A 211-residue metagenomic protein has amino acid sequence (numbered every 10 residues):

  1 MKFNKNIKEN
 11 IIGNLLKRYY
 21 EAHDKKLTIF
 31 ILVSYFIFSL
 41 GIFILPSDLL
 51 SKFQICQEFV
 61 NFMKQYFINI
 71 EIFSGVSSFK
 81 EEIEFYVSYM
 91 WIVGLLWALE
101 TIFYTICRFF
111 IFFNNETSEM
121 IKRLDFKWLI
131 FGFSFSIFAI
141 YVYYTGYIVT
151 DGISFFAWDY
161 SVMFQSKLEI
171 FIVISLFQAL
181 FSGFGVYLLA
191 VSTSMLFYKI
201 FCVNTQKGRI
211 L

Functional and structural regions predicted by a protein language model:
M1-F112, I170: N-terminal first transmembrane alpha-helix
I7-L16, I102-K127, S194-I210: Cytoplasmic membrane-interface regions of multi-pass membrane proteins
I11, L27, Y89, S118-M120 (+1 more regions): Alpha-helical protein-protein interaction elements
N14-L15, Y86, I92, R123 (+2 more regions): Alpha-helical structural elements
E21-I31, I121-G132: Juxtamembrane interface helix immediately N-terminal to a transmembrane segment
F36, L40-L49, F53, L99 (+4 more regions): An almost-null, non-specific background feature that weakly reflects generic protein context rather than any particular
F126-L211: Alpha-helical transmembrane segments of multi-pass integral membrane proteins, characterized by long hydrophobic
